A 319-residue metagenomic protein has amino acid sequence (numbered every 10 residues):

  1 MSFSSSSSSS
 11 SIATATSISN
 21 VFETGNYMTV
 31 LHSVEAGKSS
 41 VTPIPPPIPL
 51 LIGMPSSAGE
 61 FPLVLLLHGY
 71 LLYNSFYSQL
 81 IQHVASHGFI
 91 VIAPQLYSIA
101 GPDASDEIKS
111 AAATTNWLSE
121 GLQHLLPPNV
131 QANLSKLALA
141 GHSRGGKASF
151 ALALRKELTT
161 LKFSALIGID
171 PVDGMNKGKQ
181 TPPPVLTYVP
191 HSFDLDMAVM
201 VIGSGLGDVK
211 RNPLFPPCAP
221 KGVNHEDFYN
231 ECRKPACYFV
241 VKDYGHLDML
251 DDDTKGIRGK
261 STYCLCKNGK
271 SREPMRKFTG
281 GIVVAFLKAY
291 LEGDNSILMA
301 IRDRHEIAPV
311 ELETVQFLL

Functional and structural regions predicted by a protein language model:
S2-E60: Short conserved active-site loop signatures built around small residues
E60-G69: Short beta-strand element of the alpha/beta-hydrolase
L72-P94: Short amphipathic alpha-helix adjacent to the substrate-entry channel of hydrolases
N74-F76, G101, K177: Short N-terminal helix/helix-N-cap motif within the alpha/beta-hydrolase-1
I90, Q95-I99, V172, Y244: Short beta-to-alpha linker loops that shape the active-site pocket of alpha/beta-hydrolase fold enzymes
D103-K147, L154-R155: Gly/Ser-rich "nucleophile elbow"/oxyanion-hole loop immediately N-terminal to the catalytic nucleophile in hydrolases
T160-H246: The feature captures the conserved acid-bearing segment of alpha/beta-hydrolase catalytic domains
R233-K234, K242-L247, D251-L319: Alpha/beta-hydrolase-fold serine-hydrolase catalytic core, especially in secreted/extracellular enzymes
